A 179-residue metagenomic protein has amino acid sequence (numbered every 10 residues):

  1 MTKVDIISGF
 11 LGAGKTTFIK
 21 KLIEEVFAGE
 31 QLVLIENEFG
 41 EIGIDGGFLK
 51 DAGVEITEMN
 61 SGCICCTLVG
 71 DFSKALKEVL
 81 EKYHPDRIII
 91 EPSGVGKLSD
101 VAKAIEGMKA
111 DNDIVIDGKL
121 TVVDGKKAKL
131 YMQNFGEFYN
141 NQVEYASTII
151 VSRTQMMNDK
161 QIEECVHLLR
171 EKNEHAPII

Functional and structural regions predicted by a protein language model:
T2-S8, A13, T17-M132: Nucleotide-state-sensitive switch-loop elements of NTP-binding domains
K3, L68, K97, F135-Y145 (+2 more regions): Helical mechanochemical/support elements of P-loop NTPase systems and associated helical scaffolds
D51, A104, E137, C165-V166: Residues in and immediately flanking transmembrane alpha helices
F72, K126-S147, M157: A hydrophobic alpha-helix/topogenic segment detector that preferentially activates on transmembrane helices
N140-I179: Canonical P-loop GTPase G-domain recognition
